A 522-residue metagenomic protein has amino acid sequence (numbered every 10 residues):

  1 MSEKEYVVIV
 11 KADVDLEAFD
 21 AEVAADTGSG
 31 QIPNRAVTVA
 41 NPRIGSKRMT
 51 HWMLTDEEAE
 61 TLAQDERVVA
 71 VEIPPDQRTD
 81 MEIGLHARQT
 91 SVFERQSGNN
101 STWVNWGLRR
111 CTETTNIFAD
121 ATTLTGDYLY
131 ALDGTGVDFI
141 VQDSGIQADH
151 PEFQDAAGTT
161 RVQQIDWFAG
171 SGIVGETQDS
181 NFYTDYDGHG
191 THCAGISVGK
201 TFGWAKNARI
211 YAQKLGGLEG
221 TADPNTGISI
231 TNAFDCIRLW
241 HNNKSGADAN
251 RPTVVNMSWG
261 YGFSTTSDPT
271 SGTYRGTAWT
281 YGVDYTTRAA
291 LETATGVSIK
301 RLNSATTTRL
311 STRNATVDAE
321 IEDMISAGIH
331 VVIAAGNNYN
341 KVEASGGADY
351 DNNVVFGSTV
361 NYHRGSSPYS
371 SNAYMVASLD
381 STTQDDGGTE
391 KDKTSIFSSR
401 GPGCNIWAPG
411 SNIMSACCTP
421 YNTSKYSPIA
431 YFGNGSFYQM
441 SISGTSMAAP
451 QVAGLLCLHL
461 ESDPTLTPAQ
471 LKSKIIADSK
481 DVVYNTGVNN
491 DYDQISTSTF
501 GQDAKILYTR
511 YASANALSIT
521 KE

Functional and structural regions predicted by a protein language model:
M1, A194-S197, Y211-L218, T253 (+1 more regions): Hydrolase catalytic cores
M1-L85: Inhibitory N-terminal propeptides of secreted protease zymogens
V10-A12, I73-D76, V141-G145, I196-K200 (+9 more regions): Active-site-proximal beta-strand/loop segments in catalytic clefts of secreted hydrolases
E22, D26, D65, P74 (+6 more regions): Structured segments of extracytoplasmic/periplasmic soluble domains in secreted or envelope-associated proteins
I32-N41, Q64-V137, P151-E152, Q502-A504 (+2 more regions): Protease zymogen maturation seam
N99-V104, L124-N232, S245-V254, F263-P269 (+7 more regions): Subtilisin-like serine protease catalytic core
D143, I329, V355-E461: Extracellular S/T/G-rich loop segment that most often corresponds to the catalytic His/Ser-adjacent loop
G216-S370, G433-P450: Substrate-binding/access-modulating region of protease and related hydrolase catalytic domains
